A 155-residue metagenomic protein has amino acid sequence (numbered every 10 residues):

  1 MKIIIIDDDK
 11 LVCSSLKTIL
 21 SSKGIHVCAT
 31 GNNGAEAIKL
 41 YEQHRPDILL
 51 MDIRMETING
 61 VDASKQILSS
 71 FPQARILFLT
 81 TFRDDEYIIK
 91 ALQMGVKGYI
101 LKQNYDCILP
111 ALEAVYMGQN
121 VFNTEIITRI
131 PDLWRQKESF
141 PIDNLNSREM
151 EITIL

Functional and structural regions predicted by a protein language model:
D7, D52, T80: Active-site residues of response regulator receiver
K10-A29: Two-component/phosphorelay signaling modules centered on CheY-like receiver
N33-E36, I58-D62: Acidic catalytic/metal-coordinating carboxylates
K39, V61-Q73: Short amphipathic alpha-helix used as the core "switch/output" element in two-component signaling
H44-L50: Active-site beta3 strand of CheY-like receiver
M55: Receiver (REC) domain active-site loop signature in two-component systems and cognate sites in sensor histidine kinases
E86-L92, Q103-D143, S147-E151: Short, flexible helix-to-coil linker/hinge segments that flank and couple to helix-turn-helix
